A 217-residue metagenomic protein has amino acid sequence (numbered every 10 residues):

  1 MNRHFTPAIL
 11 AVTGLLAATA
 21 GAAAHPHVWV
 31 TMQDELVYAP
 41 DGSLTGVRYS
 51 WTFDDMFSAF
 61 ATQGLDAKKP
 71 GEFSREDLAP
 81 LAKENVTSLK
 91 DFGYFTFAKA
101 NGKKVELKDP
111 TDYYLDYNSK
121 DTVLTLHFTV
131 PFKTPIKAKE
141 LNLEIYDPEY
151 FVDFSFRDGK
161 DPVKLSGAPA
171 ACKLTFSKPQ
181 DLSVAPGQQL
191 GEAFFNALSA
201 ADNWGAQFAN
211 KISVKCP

Functional and structural regions predicted by a protein language model:
M1-I9: Bacterial N-terminal signal peptides that target proteins for export
L10-L15: Hydrophobic helical h-region of N-terminal Sec-dependent signal peptides in bacterial secretory/periplasmic proteins
A17-G21: N-terminal signal peptide c-region/cleavage motif recognized by signal peptidases
A22, P40, A100: Short, ordered coil/turn segments that flank beta-strands lining enzyme active or ligand-binding pockets
H27-A59: Early extracytoplasmic/domain-onset interaction patches
W29-V30, K90-D91, Q207: Short solvent-exposed loop/turn micro-motifs enriched in small/polar/acidic residues
M56-I136: Structured domain cores in non-transmembrane regions
N101-P217: Mature, soluble, non-transmembrane domains
